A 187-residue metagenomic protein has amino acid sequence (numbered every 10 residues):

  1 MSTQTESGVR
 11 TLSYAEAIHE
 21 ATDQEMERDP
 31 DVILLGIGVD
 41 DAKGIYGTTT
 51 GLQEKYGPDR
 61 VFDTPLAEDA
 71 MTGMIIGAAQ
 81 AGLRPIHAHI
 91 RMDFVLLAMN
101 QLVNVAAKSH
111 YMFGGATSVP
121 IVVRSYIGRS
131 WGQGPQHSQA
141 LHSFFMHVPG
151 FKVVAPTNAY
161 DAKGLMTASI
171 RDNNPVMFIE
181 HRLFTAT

Functional and structural regions predicted by a protein language model:
M1-A186: Thiamine diphosphate
